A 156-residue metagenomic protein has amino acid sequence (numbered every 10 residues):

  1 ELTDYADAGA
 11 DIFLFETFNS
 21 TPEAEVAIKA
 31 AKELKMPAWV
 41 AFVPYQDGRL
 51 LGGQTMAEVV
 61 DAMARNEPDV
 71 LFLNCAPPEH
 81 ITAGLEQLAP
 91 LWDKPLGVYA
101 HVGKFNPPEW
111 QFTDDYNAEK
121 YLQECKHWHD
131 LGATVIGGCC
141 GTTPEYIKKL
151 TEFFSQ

Functional and structural regions predicted by a protein language model:
E1-Q156: Domain-level signal for soluble alpha/beta catalytic cores
